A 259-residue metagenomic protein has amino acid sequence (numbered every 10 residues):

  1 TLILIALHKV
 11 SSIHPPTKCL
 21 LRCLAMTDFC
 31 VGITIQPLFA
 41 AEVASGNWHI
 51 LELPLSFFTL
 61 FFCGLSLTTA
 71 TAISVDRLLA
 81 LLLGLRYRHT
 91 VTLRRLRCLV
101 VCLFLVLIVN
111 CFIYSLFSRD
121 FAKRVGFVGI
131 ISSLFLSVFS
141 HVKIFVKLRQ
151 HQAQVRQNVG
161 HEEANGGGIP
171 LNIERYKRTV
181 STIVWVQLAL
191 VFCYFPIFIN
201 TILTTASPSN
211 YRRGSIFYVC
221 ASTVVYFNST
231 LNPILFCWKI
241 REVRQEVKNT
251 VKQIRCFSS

Functional and structural regions predicted by a protein language model:
T1-V10: First transmembrane helix
A6, C30-G46, C63, L67 (+4 more regions): Helix-to-loop junction signature of class
K9-H14, R88-T92, S115-R119, I169-T179 (+1 more regions): Helix-boundary and loop/linker segments of multi-pass membrane transporters
P15-A80: Extracellular TM2-ECL1-early TM3 structural module of rhodopsin-like
C23-I35, G64, R95-C111, I130 (+3 more regions): Alpha-helical transmembrane segments of multi-pass membrane proteins
A41-A44, F62-V75, L79-V125, S132-R149: Fourth transmembrane helix
R77, L136-S140, F192-I202, F217-S259: Seventh transmembrane helix
V146-I197: Intracellular effector-coupling site of seven-transmembrane GPCRs, centered on the ICL3-to-TM6 transition
